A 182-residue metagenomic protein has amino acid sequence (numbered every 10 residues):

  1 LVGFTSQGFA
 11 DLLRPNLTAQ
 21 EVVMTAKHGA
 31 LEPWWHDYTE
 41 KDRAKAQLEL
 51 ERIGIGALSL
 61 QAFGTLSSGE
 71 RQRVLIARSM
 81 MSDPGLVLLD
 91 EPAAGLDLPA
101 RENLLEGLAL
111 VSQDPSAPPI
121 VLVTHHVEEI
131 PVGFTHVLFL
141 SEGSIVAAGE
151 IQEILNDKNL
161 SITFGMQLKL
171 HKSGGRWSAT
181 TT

Functional and structural regions predicted by a protein language model:
F9-T65: ABC-family P-loop ATPase nucleotide-binding domains
I76-A77, L104: Hydrophobic anchor residue at the start of the ABC signature
D83: Conserved catalytic motifs of ABC-family nucleotide-binding domains
V87-E91: Catalytic Walker B motif of ABC-type/P-loop ATPase nucleotide-binding domains
T124-H125: H-loop/switch region of ABC-family ATPase nucleotide-binding domains
I162-T182: ABC ATPase nucleotide-binding domains
